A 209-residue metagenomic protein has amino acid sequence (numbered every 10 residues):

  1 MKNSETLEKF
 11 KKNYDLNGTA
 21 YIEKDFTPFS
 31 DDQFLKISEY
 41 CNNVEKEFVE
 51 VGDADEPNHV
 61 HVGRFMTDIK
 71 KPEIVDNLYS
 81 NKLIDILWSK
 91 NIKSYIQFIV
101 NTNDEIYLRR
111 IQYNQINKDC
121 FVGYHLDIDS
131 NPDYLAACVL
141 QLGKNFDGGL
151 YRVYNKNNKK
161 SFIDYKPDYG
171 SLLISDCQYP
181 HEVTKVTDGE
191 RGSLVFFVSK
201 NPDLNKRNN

Functional and structural regions predicted by a protein language model:
M1-I99: Non-heme Fe(II)/2-oxoglutarate
K93-N208: Catalytic core of non-heme Fe(II) oxygenases with the double-stranded beta-helix
